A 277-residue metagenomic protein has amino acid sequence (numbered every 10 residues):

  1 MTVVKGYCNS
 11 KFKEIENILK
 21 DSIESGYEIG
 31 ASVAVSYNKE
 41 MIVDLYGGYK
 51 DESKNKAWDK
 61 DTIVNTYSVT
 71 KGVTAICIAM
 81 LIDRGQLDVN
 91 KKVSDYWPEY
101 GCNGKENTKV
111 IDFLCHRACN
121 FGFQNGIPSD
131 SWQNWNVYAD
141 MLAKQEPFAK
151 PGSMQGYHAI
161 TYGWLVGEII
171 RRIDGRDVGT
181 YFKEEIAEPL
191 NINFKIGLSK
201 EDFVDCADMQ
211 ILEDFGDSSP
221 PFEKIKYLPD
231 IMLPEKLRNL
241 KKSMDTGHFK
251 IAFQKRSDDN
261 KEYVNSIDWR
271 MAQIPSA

Functional and structural regions predicted by a protein language model:
V3-T66, D88-K91: Short, conserved catalytic-motif segment at the N-terminal edge
E24, K144-G152: Cytochrome P450 catalytic-domain "roof"
K60, N65, V69, D83-F121 (+6 more regions): Active-site helix/loop module of the DD-peptidase/beta-lactamase fold, centered on the serine-lysine SxxK catalytic
T74: Active/ligand-binding-proximal structured segments within catalytic/core domains that scaffold catalytic residues
A79-R84, W164-R172: Short glycine/serine- and small hydrophobic-enriched flexible loop segments
H116, Y162-I169, I267-A277: Active-site-proximal alpha-helical segments within enzyme catalytic domains
G152-T161: Cytochrome P450
L240, M244-A252, S257-A277: Contiguous C-terminal substrate-recognition/catalytic subdomains in enzyme active sites
